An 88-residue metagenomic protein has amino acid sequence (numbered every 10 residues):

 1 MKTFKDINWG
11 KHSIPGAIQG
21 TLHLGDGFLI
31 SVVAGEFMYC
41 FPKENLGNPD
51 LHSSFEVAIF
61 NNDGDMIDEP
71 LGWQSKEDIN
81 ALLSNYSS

Functional and structural regions predicted by a protein language model:
M1-S88: Catalytic phosphate/metal-binding cores of nucleic-acid and nucleotide-processing enzymes, i.e., regions that mediate
